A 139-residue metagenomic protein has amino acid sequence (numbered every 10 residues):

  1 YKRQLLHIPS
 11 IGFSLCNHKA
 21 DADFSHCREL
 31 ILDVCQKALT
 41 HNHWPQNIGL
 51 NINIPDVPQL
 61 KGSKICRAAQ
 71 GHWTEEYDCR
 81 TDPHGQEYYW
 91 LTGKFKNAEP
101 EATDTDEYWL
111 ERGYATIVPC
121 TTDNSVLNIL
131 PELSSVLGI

Functional and structural regions predicted by a protein language model:
Y1: Conserved small/polar residues in nucleotide/adenosyl-binding loops
Q4: Short alpha-helix at the nucleotide-sugar/activated-sugar donor binding site of glycosyltransferases and closely
I11-H41: Short, glycine-/small-residue-rich phosphate/pyrophosphate-handling segment
H41-I139: C-terminal accessory domains and tails appended to enzymatic cores
